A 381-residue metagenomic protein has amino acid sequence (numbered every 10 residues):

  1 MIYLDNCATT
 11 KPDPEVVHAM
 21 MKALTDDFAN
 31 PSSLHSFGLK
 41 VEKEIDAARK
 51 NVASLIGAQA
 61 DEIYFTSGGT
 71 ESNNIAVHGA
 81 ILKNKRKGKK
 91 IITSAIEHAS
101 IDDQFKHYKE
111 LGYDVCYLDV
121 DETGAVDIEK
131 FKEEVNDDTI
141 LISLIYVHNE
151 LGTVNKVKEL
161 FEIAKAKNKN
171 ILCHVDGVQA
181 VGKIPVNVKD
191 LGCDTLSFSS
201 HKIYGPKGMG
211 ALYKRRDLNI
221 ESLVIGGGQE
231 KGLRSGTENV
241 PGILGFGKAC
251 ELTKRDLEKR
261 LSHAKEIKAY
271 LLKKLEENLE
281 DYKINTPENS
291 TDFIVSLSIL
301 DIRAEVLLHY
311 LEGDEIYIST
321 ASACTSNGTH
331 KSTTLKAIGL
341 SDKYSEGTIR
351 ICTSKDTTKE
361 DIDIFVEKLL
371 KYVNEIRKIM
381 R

Functional and structural regions predicted by a protein language model:
M1-R381: Pyridoxal 5′-phosphate
